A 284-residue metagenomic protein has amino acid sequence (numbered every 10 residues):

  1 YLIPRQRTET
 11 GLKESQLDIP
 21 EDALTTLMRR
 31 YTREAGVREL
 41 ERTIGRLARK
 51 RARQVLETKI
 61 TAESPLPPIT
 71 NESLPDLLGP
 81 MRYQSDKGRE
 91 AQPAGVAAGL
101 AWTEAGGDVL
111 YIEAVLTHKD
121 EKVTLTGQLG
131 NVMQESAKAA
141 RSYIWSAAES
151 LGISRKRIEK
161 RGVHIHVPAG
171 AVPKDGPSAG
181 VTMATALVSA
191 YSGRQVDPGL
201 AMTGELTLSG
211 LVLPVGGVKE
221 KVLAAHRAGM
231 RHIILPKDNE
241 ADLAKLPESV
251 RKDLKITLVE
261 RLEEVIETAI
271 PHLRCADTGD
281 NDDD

Functional and structural regions predicted by a protein language model:
Y1-G45, K50-L66, A147-K160, G193-G199: Conserved C-terminal "switch" segment of AAA+ ATPases
P20, T70, P247: Residue-level signal for threonine
V55, K59-D86: Amphipathic alpha-helical
L66, Q84-A98, A105-D284: Peripheral, non-AAA+ core regions of ATP-driven protein-machinery
